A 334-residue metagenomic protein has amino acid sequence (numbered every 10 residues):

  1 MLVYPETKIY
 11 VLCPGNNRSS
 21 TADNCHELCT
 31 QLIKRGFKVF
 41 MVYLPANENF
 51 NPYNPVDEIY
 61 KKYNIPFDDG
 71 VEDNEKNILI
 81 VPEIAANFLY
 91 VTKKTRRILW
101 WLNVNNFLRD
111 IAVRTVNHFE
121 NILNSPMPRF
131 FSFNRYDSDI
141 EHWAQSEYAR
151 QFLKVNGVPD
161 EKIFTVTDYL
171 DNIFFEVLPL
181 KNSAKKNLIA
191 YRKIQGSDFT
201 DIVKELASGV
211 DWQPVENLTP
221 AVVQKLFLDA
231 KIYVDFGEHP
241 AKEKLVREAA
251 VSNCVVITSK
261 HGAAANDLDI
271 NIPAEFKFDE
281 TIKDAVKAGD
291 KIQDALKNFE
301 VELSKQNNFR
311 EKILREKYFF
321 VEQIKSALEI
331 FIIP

Functional and structural regions predicted by a protein language model:
M1-I78, F152, I257, A263-N271 (+4 more regions): N-terminal pre-catalytic "stem/leader" segment of glycosyltransferase-like enzymes
L2-P5, F67-I78, Y90-K94, F133-D139 (+3 more regions): Flexible, charged surface loops at secondary-structure boundaries
Y10, E48-R135: Extended catalytic core of nucleotide-activated donor transferases of GT-like folds
N24, P128-V223: Conserved catalytic-core segment of nucleotide-activated headgroup transferases in glycan assembly
F40-L44, W100-W101, E141-S146: Short internal beta-strands
F50-Y53, E72-D73, A86-K94, F152-G157 (+3 more regions): Short loop/helix-cap segments at secondary-structure boundaries that form the rim of catalytic
D69, D211-I270: Donor nucleotide-activated moiety binding/catalytic core segment of transferases that use nucleotide-activated donors
W101-N105, I111, T167-D168, G237 (+1 more regions): Histidine-centered beta-alpha loop that forms part of the nucleotide-sugar donor binding/catalytic region in diverse
